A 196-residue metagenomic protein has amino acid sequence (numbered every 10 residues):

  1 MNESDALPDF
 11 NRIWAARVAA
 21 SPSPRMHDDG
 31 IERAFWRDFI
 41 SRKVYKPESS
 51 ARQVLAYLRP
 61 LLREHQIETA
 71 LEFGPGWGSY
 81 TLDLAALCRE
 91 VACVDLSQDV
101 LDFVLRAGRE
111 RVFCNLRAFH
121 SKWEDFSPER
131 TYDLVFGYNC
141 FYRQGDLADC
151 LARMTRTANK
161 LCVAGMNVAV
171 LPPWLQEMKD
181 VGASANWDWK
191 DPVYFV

Functional and structural regions predicted by a protein language model:
M1-H65: Conserved class I S-adenosyl-L-methionine
G74-G78: Class I SAM-dependent methyltransferase "Motif I" SAM/SAH-binding loop
S79, L84-C114, F119-E124: Class I SAM-dependent methyltransferase SAM/SAH-binding core
D125-R130: Short conserved loop adjoining the S-adenosyl-L-methionine
L134-D146: A short SAM/SAH-binding and catalytic strip from SAM-dependent methyltransferases
A148-C162: A short glycine-rich, Lys/Arg-flanked "PGG" loop and its adjoining helix->strand segment in the class I
V163-W187: Conserved class I S-adenosyl-L-methionine
D188-V196: Short alpha-helix
